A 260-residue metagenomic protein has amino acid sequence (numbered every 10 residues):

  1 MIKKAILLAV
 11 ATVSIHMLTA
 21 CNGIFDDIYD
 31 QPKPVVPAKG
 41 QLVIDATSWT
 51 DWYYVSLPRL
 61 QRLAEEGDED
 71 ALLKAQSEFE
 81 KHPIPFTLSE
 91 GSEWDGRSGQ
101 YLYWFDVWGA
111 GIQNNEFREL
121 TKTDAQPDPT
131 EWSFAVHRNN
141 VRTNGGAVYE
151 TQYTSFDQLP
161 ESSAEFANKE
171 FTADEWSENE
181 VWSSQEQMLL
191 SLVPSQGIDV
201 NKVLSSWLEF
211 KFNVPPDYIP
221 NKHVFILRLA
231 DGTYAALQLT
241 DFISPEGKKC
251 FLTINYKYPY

Functional and structural regions predicted by a protein language model:
M1-A5: Positively charged n-region of N-terminal signal peptides that target proteins for export
L7-V10: Internal alpha-helical transmembrane segments of multi-pass membrane proteins, especially GPCRs
H16-A20: C-terminal motif of bacterial Sec signal peptides marking the signal peptidase cleavage site
N22-Y260: Surface-exposed, beta-sheet-biased, low-hydrophobicity segments with strongly acidic/polar composition
